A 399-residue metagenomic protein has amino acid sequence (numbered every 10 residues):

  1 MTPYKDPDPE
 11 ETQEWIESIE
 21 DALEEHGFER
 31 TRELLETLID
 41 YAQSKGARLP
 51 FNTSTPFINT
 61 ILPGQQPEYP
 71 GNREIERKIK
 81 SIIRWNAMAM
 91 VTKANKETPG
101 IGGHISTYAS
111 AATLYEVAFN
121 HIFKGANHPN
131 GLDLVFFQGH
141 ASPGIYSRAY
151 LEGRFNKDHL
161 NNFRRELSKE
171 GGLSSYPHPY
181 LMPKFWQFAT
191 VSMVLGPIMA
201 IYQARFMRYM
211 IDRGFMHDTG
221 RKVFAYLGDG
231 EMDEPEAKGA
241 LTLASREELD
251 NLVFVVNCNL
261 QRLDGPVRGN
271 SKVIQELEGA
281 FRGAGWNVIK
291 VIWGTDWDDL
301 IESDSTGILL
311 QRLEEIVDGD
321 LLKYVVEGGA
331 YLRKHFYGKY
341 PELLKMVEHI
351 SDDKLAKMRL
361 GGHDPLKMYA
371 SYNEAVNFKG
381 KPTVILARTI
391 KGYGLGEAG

Functional and structural regions predicted by a protein language model:
K5-P9, D21-E24, F28, Y69 (+8 more regions): Hydrophobic alpha-helical scaffolding
D8-R48: Amphipathic alpha-helical packing elements
F51, L62: Extended, charge-enriched "interface" segments that sit outside catalytic cores
Q65-Q66, G71-I83, A87-P99, H104-E247 (+1 more regions): Cofactor-binding active-site loop characterized by glycine-rich and histidine/acidic residues
D133, R221-F224, L252, K381-T389: Generic beta-sheet signal
V135-Q138, N251-N259: Short internal beta-strands
A225, F254-V256, K290: Structural beta-sheet core signal
C258-G399: Long, well-ordered, tryptophan-enriched scaffold segments
